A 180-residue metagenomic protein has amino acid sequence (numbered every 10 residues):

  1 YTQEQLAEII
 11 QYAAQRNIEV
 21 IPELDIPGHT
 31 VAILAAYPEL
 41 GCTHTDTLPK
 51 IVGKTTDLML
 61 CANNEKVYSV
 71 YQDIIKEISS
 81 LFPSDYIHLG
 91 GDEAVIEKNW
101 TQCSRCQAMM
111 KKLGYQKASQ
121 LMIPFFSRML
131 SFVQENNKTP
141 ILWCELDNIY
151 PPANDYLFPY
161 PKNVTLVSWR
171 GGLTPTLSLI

Functional and structural regions predicted by a protein language model:
Y1-L142: Substrate-binding cleft of carbohydrate-active enzyme catalytic domains
A36-Y37, K98, I141-I180: Substrate-binding cleft/loops of secretory-pathway carbohydrate-active enzymes
